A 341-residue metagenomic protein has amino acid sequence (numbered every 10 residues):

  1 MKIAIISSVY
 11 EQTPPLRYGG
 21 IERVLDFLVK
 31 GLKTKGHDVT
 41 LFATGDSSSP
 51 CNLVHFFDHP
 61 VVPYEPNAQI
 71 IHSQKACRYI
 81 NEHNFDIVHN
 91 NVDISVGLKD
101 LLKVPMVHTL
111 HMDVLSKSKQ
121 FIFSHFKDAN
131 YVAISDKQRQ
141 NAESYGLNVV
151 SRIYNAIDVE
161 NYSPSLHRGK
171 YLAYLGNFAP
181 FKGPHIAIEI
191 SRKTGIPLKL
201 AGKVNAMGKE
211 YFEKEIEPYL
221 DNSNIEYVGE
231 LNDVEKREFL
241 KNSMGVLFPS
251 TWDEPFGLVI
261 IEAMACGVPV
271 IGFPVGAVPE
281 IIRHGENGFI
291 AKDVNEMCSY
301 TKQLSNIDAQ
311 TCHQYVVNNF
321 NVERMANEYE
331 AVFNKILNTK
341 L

Functional and structural regions predicted by a protein language model:
M1-L341: Catalytic cores of nucleotide-sugar-dependent glycosyltransferases that transfer UDP/GDP/TDP-activated
